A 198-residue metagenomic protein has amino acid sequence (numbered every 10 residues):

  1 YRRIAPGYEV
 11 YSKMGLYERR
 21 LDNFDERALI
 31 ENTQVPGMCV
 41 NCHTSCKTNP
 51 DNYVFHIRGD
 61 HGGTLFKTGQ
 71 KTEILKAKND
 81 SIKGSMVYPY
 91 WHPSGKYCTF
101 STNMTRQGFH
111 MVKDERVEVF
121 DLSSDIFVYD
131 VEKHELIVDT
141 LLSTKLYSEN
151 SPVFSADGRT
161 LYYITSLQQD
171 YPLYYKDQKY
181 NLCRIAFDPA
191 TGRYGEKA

Functional and structural regions predicted by a protein language model:
Y1-Y11, F100-L122, Y163-K179: Short, conserved, GDST-rich strand-edge loop motifs in beta-rich repeat architectures
R2-R27, G192-Y194: Blade/loop signatures of beta-propeller domains
K13, P50, R58-H61, S123 (+1 more regions): Surface-exposed loop/turn positions within WD40 beta-propeller blades
G15-Y17, G63-L65, D125-F127, N181-C183: A short loop-to-beta-strand structural motif that recurs across blades of beta-propeller domains
L21-M38, K67-S85, V128-S148, A186-A198: Multi-bladed beta-propeller domains
V35-M38, T44-D60, K83, Y88-S101 (+1 more regions): Blade-terminus and WD-like Trp-Asp/Gly-His loop motifs, strongest in beta-propeller folds
E73-T99, V117-F120, Y171-R184: Long amphipathic alpha-helical scaffold regions
V87-Y88, S101-G108, F127, L136-K145 (+4 more regions): Short, conserved micro-motifs composed of acidic
